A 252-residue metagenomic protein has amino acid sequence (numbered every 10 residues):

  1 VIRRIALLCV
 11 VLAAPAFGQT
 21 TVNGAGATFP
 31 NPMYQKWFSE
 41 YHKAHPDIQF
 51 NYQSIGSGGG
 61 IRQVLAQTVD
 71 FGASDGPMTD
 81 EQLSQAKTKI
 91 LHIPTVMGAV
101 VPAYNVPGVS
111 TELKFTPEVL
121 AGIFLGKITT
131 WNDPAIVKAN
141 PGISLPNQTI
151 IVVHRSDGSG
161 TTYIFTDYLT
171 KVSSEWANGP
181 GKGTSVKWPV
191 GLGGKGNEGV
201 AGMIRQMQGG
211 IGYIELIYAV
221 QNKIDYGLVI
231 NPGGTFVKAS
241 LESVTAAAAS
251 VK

Functional and structural regions predicted by a protein language model:
V1-A6: Bacterial N-terminal signal peptides that target proteins for export
C9-G18: Hydrophobic h-region of N-terminal signal peptides that target proteins for export in Gram-negative bacteria
G18-K252: Flexible loop/hinge segments at secondary-structure junctions
